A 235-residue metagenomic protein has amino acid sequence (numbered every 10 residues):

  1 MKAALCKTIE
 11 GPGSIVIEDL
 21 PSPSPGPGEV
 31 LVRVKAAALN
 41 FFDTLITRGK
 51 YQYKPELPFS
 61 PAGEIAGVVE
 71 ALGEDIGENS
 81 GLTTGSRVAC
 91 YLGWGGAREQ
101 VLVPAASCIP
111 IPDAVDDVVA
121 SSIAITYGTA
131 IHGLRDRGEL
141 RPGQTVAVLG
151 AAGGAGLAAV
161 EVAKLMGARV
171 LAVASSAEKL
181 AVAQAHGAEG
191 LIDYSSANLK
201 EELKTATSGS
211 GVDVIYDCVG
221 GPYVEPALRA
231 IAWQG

Functional and structural regions predicted by a protein language model:
P21-A38, K50-G95: Glycine-rich beta-strand-centered segment in the early N-terminal region that forms part of a ligand/cofactor-binding
L45, I76, R87-G150, A185: NAD(P)H dinucleotide-binding glycine-rich loop of Rossmann-like/cofactor-binding domains, especially the beta1-alpha1
I76, G154, P222: NAD(P)H-binding Rossmann-fold N-terminus in SDR/SDR-like oxidoreductases, specifically the glycine-rich beta1-alpha1
G85, G143, A188, G211-V212: Local beta-strand N-terminus motif with an aromatic residue
S121-A197: Mid-domain Rossmann-like dinucleotide-binding core that forms the NAD(H)/NADP(H) cofactor-binding site
G190-G235: Glycine-rich cofactor phosphate-binding loops and adjacent beta1-alpha1 units of small-molecule cofactor enzyme domains
